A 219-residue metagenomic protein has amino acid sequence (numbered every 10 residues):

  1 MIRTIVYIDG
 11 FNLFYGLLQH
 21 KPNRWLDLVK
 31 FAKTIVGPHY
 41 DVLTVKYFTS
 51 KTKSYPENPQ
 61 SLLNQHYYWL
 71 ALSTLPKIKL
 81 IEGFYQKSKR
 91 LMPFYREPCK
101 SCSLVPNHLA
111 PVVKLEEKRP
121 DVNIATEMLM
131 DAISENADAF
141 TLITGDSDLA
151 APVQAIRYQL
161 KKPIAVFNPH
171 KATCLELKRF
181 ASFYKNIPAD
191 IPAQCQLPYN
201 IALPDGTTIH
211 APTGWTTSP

Functional and structural regions predicted by a protein language model:
M1-L104, L109-V113, Q159, P163-N168: Domain-level signal for Mg2+-assisted phosphodiester chemistry and nucleotide/NA-binding surfaces in nucleic-acid
E82-P219: Nuclease catalytic cores that cleave nucleic-acid phosphodiester bonds, predominantly acidic two-metal-ion
